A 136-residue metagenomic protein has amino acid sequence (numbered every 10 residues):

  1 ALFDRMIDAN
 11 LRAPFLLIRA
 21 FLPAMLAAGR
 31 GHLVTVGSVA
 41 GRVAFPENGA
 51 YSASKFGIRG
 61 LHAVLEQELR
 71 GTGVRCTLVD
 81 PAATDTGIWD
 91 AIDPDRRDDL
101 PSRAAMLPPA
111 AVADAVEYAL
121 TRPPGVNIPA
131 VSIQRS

Functional and structural regions predicted by a protein language model:
A1-D4: Substrate-binding pocket helix/loop in short-chain dehydrogenase/reductase
I18, S54: Active-site helix of classical SDR
A20-G29: A short helix-coil junction within the Rossmann-fold of NAD(P)-dependent oxidoreductases
P23, Q67-R70: Alpha-helical segment proximal to the catalytic Tyr-Lys
S38: Residue(s) in the substrate-gating loop at a strand-loop-helix junction that position the organic substrate next
F45-G49: Active-site loop immediately N-terminal to the catalytic Tyr-X3-Lys motif of short-chain dehydrogenase/reductase
T72-V74, L78-V79, D99-S136: C-terminal helical subdomain
